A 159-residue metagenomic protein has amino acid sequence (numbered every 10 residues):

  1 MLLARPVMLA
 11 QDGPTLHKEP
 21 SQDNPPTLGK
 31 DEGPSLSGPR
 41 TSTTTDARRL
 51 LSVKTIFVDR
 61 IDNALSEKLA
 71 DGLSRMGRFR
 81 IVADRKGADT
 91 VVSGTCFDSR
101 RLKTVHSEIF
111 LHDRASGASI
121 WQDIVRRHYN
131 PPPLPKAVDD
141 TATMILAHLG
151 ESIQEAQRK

Functional and structural regions predicted by a protein language model:
L2-L9: C-terminal segment of classical bacterial N-terminal signal peptides
Q11-V53, A64-G72, A118-K159: C-terminal/domain-edge helix-coil "capping" segments
I56-V58: Transmembrane beta-strand segments that form the barrel wall of outer-membrane beta-barrel proteins
I61: Aromatic (Trp/Tyr) and acidic
D71-I81, G87-K136: Surface-exposed short loop/turn segments
